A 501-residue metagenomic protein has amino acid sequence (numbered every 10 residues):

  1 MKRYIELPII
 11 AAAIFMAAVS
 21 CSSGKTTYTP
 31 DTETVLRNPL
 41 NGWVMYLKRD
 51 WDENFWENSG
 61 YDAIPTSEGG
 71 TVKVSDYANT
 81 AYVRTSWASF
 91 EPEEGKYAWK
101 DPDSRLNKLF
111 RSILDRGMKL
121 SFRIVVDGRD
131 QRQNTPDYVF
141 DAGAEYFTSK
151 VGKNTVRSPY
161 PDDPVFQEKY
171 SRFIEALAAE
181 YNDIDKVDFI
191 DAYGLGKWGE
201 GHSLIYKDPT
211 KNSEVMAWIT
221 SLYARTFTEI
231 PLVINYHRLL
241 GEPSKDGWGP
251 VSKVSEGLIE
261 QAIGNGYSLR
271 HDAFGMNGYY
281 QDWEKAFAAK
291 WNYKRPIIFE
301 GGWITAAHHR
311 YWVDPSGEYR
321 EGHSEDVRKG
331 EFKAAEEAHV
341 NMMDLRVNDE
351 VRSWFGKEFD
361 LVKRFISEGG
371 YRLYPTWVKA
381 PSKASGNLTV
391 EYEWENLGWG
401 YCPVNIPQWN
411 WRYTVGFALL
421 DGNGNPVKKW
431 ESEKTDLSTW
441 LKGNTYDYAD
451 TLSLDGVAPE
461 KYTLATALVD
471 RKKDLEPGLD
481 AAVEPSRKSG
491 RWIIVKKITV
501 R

Functional and structural regions predicted by a protein language model:
M1-Y4, A13, A17-P30: Bacterial Sec-dependent N-terminal signal peptides
S22-Y82, A88-S89, G95, D101-K108 (+8 more regions): Non-catalytic accessory regions flanking glycosidase/transglycosidase catalytic cores in CAZymes
Y28-I64, D191-G199, S203-D349: Catalytic-core regions of glycoside hydrolase
G70-S149, N212-E229: Aromatic-lined substrate-binding rim segments of carbohydrate-active enzymes
W87-P102, N154-K169, G201-K211: The substrate-binding groove and active-site-proximal loops of carbohydrate-active enzymes, especially glycoside
L106-L114, Y146-D191, V215-L222: An active-site-proximal structural segment forming one wall of the substrate-binding cleft that immediately precedes
V327-W377: Catalytic cores of secreted or luminal carbohydrate-active enzymes
K363, S367-R501: Extracellular/luminal regions of secreted and cell-surface proteins that mediate adhesion/ECM remodeling
